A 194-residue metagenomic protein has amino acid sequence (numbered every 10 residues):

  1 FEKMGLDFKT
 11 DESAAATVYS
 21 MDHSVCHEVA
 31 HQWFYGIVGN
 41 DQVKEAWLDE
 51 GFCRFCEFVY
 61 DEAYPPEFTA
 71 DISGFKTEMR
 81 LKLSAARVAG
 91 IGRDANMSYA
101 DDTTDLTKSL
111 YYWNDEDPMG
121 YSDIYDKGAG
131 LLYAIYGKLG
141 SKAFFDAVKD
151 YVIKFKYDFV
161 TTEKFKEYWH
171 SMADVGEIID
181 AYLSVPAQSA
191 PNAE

Functional and structural regions predicted by a protein language model:
F1-E2, D180: Residue-level detector of conserved, well-ordered beta-strand and adjacent loop positions that form binding/recognition
K3-A86: Zinc-dependent metallopeptidase catalytic helix centered on the HExxH motif and its immediate flanking segment
C26, E50, E57, A129-L132 (+5 more regions): Extracytoplasmic/secreted envelope proteins and their assembly/folding machinery, especially bacterial periplasmic
W33-I37, D41-Q42, C56-Y64, F68 (+7 more regions): A generic secondary-structure signal for well-formed alpha-helical elements
Q42-E50, M119-I124, F155-V160: Active-site metal-coordination segments of metallo-dependent hydrolases
E50, R54-G130, K138, I178 (+1 more regions): Acidic/His/Gly-enriched intrinsically disordered linker/tail segments that often contain short helix/coil "MoRF-like"
F68-K82, I153-E194: Beta/coil-rich, acidic/histidine-enriched accessory regions frequently appended to metallopeptidases
